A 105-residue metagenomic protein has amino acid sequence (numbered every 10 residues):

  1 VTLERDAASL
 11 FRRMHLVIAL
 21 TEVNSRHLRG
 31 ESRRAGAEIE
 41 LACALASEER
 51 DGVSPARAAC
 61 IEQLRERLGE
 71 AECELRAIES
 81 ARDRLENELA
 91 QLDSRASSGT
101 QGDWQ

Functional and structural regions predicted by a protein language model:
T2-F11, E86-Q105: Short, charged, intrinsically disordered terminal tails
T2-G36, G69: Short, charge/polar-rich alpha-helical segments
A7, M14, T21-E22, C43 (+2 more regions): Non-transmembrane, elongated alpha-helical coiled-coil stalk/scaffold segments that mediate dimerization, spacing
H27, C60-A90: Amphipathic alpha-helical coiled-coil segments
H27-Q63: Extended alpha-helical coiled-coil "stalk/arm" regions that act as elongated linkers or oligomerization scaffolds
A35, A42, E49, R76 (+4 more regions): Alpha-helical coiled-coil oligomerization motifs
G52, G69, S94-R95: Short, flexible coil/linker elements and helix-boundary hinge sites characteristic of intrinsically disordered
